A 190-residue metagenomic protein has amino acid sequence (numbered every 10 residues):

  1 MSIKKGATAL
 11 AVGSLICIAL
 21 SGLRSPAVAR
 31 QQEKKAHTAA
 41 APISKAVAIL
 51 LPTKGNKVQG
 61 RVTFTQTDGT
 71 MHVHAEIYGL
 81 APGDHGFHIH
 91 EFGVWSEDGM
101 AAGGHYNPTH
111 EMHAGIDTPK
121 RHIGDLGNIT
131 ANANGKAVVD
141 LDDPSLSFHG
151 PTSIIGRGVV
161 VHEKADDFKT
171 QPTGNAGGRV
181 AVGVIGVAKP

Functional and structural regions predicted by a protein language model:
S2-L10, S14-P190: N-terminal leader/targeting pre-sequences
